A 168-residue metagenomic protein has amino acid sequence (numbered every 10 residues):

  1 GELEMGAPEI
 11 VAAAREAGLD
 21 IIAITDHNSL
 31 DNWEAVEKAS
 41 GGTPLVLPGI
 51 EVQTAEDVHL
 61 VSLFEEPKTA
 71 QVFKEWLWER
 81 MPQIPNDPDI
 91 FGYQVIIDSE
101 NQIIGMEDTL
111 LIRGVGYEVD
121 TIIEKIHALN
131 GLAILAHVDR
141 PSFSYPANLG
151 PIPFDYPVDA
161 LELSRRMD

Functional and structural regions predicted by a protein language model:
G1-E56, L149-Y156: An N-terminally biased module of ancient metal coordination in phosphate/nucleic-acid-related enzymes
A39-E162, M167: Extended substrate/RNA-proximal surfaces in nucleic-acid metabolism proteins
